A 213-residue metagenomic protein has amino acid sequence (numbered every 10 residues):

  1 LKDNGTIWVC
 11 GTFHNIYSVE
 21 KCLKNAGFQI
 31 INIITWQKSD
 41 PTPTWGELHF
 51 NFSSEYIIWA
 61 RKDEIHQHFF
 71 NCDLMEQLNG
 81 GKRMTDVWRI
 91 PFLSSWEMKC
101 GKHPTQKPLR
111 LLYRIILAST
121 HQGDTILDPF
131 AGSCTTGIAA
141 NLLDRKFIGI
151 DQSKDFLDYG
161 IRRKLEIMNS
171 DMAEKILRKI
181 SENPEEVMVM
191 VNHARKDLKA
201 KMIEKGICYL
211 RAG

Functional and structural regions predicted by a protein language model:
L1-D158, G213: Core catalytic lobe of class I
D158-G213: PRPP-dependent phosphoribosyltransferase catalytic core
